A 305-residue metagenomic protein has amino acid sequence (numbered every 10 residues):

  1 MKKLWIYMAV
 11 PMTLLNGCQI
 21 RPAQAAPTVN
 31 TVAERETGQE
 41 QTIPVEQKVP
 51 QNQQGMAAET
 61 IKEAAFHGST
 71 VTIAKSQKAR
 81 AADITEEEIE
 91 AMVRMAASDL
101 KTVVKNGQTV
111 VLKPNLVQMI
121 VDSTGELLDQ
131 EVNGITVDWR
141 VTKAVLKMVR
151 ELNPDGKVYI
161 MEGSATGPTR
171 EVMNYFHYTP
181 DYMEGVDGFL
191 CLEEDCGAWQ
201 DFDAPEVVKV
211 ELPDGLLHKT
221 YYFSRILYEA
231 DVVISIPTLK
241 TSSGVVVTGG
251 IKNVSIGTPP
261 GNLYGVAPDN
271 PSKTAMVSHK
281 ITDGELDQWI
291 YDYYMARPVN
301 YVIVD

Functional and structural regions predicted by a protein language model:
M1-L4: Positively charged n-region of N-terminal signal peptides that target proteins for export
I6-M8, Q200: Short linear interaction motif-like sites in intrinsically disordered regions of transcription factors
P11-M12: Repetitive helical segments and hydrophobic/amphipathic motifs
N16-G17: C-terminal motif of bacterial Sec signal peptides marking the signal peptidase cleavage site
R21-E34: Short, low-complexity, disordered segments immediately C-terminal to signal peptides in bacterial exported proteins
A33-T37, Q41-T42: Ser/Thr-rich, Pro/Gly/Ala-heavy low-complexity intrinsically disordered linkers and tails of secreted extracellular
I43-D305: Extended, low-polarity segments enriched in aliphatic/aromatic residues
